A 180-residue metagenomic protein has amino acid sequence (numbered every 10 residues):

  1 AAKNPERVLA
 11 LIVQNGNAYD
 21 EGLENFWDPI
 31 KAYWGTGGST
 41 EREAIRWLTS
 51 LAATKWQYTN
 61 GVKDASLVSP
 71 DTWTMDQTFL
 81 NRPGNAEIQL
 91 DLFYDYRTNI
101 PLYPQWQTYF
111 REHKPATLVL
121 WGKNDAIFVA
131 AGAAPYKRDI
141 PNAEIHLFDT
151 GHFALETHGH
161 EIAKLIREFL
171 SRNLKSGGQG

Functional and structural regions predicted by a protein language model:
A2-H146, R167, N173-L174: Flexible "cap/lid" subdomain of the alpha/beta-hydrolase fold that forms the substrate-access gate
A143-G180: Catalytic active-site module of serine/aspartate enzymes centered on a nucleophile-bearing elbow/loop
